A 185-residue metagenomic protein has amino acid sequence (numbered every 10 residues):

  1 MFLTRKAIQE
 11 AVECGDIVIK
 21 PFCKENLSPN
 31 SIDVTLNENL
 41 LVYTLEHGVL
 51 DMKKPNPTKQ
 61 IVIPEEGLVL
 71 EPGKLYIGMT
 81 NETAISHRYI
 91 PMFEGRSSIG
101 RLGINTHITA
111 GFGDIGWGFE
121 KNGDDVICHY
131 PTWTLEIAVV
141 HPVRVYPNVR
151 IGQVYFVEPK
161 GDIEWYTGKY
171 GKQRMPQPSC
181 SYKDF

Functional and structural regions predicted by a protein language model:
M1-F185: DUTPase catalytic domain/fold
